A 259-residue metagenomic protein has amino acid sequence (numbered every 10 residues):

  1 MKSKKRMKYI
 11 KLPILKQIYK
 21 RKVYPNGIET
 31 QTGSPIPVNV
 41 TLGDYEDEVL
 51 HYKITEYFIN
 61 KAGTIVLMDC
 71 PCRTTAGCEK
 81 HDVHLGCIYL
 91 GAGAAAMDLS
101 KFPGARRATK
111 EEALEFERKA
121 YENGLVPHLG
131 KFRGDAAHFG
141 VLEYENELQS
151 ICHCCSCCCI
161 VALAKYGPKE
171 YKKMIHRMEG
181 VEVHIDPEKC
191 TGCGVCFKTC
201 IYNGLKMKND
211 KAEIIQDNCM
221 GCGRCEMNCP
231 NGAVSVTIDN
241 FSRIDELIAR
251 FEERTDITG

Functional and structural regions predicted by a protein language model:
M1-V38: Intrinsically disordered, low-complexity terminal regions of plant proteins
N26, N39, N60, N123 (+6 more regions): Detector for Asparagine
T32-E182: Catalytic cores of enzyme domains
D44, H51, S242, E246-R250: Secondary-structure junction/capping motif
C70-C72, C78, C87, C152-C159 (+4 more regions): Disulfide-bonded cysteines in secreted/extracellular proteins and peptides
A94, V161-Y166, F197-N203, M207 (+2 more regions): Cys/His-rich zinc-coordinating "finger/knuckle" motifs
T109, R250-F251: Intrinsic-disorder/low-complexity, polar/charged segments
A136-S150, E170-G221, S235-D245, E252-G259: Ferredoxin-like iron-sulfur electron-transfer modules
